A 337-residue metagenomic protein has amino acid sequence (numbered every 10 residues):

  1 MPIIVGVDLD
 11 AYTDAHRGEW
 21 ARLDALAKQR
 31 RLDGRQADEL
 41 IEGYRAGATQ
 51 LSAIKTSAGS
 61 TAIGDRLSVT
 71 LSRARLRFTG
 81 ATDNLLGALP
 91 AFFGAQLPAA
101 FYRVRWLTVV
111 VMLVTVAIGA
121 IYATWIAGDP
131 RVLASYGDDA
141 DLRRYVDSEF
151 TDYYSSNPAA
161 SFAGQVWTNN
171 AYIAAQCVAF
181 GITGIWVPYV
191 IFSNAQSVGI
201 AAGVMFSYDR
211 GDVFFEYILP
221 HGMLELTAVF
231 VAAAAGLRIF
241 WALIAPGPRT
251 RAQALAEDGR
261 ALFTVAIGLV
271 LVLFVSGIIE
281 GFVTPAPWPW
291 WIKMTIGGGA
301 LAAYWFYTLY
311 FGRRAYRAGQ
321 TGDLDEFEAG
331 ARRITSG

Functional and structural regions predicted by a protein language model:
M1-P90: Soluble N-terminal domains of membrane-associated systems
S68, T124-S148: Interfacial/capping segments of alpha-helical transmembrane domains
D83, G87-V104, Y153, N157 (+2 more regions): Cytosolic juxtamembrane amphipathic/interface segments immediately preceding and feeding into a transmembrane helix
A99-A117: Alpha-helical transmembrane segments and their helix-start/interface "positive-inside/aromatic belt" motifs in integral
L113-A127, L224: Hydrophobic alpha-helical membrane-insertion segments
Y145-Q165, F215-L224: Short aromatic-rich membrane-water interface segments that cap or initiate transmembrane helices in multi-pass membrane
P158-W186: Individual transmembrane alpha-helix segments
F180-G337: Generic detector of multi-pass transmembrane helix bundles and their immediately adjacent loops in polytopic membrane
